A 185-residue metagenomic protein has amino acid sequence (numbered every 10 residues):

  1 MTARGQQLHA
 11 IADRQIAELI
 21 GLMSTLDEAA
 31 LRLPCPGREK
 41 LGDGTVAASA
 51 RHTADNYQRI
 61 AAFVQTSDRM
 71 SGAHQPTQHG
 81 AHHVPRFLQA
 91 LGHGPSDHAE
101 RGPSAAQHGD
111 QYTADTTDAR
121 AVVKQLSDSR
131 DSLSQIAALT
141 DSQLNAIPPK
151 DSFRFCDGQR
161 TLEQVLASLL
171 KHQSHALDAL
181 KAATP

Functional and structural regions predicted by a protein language model:
M1-E18: Extreme N-terminal tail/first-helix region
I11, Y112-D128: A short, structured beta-strand-centered segment in the mid-to-C-terminal lobe of catalytic cores from group-transfer
I16-D27, Y57-A61, S127-A137, D141 (+1 more regions): Structural signal for well-ordered, non-membrane alpha-helices
L33-R101, L144-P185: Short, contiguous alpha-helical
A105-D115, S152-F155: A short small-residue
